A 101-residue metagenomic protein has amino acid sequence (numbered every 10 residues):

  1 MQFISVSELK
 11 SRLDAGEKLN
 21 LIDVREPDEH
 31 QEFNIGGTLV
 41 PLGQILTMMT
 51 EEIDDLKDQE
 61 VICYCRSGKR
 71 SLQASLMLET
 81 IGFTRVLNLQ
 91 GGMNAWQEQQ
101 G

Functional and structural regions predicted by a protein language model:
M1-N20, V24-I62, R66-G101: Rhodanese-like catalytic fold shared by cysteine-dependent sulfurtransferases and DSP/PTP-type phosphatases
